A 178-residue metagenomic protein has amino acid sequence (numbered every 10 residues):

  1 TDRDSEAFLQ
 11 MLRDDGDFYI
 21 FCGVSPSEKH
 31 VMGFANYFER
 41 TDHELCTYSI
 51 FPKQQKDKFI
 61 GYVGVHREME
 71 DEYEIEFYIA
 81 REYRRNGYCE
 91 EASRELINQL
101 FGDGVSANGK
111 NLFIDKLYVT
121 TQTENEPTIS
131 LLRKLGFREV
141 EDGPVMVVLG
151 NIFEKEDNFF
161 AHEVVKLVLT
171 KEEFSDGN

Functional and structural regions predicted by a protein language model:
T1-A7, M11-D14, P52-N178: Acyl-donor (CoA/ACP) binding surface of acyl/acetyltransferases
G16-Y37: Conserved GNAT-fold acetyl-CoA-binding loop/helix
F21-C22, T47, H66, T123: Short N-terminal micro-motifs specific to bacterial/archaeal maturation and metal-cluster initiation sites
C22, E44-Y48, A107-K110: Short, polar/charged, Gly/Pro-enriched helix-capping and turn/loop motifs at alpha-helix termini and inter-helix linkers
P26-S27, Y48-S49, G150: Residue-level signal for alpha-helical context at structural boundaries
S27-V31, R40-T41, A80, A107: Juxtamembrane/interface motifs at transmembrane-helix termini
N36-S49, F59-G61: A short helix-loop-beta-strand connector motif used in the catalytic cores of GNAT acetyltransferases and, in some
